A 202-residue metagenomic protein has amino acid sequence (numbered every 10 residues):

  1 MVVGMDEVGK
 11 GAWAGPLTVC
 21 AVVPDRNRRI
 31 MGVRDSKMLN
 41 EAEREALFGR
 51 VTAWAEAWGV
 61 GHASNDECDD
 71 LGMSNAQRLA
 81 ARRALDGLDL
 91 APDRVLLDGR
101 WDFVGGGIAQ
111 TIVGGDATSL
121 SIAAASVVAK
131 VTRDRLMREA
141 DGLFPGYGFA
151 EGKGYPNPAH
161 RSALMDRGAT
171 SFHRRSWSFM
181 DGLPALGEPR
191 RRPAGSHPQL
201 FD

Functional and structural regions predicted by a protein language model:
M1-D202: RNase H-like, Mg2+-dependent phosphodiesterase core, and more generally RNA phosphate-backbone-engaging helix-loop
